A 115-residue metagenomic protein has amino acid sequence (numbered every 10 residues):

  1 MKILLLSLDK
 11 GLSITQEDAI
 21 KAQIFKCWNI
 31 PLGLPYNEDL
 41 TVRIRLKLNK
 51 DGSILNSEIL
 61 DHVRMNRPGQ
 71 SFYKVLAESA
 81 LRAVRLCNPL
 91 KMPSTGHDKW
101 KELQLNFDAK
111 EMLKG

Functional and structural regions predicted by a protein language model:
K2-L32, E78-R85: Acidic, low-complexity proline/glycine/alanine-rich linker and hinge segments
T15-Q16, K74-A77, H97-W100: Charged, low-complexity, helix-prone segments enriched in Lys/Glu/Asp/Gln
A22-N29, R45-N66, L81-G115: Conserved "boundary/linchpin" sites in short secondary-structure elements
P35-D39: Short loop/turn motifs at secondary-structure junctions and domain boundaries
R64-V75: A short, polar/charged loop-to-alpha-helix boundary motif
